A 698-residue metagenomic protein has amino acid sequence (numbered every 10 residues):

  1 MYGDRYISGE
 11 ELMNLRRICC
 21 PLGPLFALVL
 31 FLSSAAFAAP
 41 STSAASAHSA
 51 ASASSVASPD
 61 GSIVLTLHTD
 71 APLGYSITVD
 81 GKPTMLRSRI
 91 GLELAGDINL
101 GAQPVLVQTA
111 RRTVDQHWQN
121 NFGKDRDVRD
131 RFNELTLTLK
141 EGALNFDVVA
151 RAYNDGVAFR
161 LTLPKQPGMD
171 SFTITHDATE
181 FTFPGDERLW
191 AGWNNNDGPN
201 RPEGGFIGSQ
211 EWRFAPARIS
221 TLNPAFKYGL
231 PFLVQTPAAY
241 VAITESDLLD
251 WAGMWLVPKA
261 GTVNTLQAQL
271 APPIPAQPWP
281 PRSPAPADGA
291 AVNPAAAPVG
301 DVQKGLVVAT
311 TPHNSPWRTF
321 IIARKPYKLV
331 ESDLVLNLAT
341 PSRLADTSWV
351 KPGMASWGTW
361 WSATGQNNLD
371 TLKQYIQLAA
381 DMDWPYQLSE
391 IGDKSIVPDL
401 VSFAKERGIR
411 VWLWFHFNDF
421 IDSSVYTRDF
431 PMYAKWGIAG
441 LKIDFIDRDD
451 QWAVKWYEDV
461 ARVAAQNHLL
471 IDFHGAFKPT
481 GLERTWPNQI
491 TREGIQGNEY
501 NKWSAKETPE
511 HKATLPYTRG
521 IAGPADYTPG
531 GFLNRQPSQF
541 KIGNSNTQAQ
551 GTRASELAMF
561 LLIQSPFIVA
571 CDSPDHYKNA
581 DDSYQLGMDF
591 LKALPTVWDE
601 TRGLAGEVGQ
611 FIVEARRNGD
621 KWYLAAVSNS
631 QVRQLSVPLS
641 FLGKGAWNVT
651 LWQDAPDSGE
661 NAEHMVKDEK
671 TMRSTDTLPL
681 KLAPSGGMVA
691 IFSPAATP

Functional and structural regions predicted by a protein language model:
E11-F26: Bacterial N-terminal signal peptides that target proteins for export
G23-A35: Bacterial N-terminal signal peptides
S55-V330: N-terminal accessory beta-strand-rich subdomains and adjacent acidic, glycine-rich linkers that precede catalytic cores
L137, D572-Y623, V627, D657-E663: Glycan-recognition and catalytic regions of carbohydrate-active enzymes
L306-M382, Y386: An acidic-aromatic substrate-binding cleft motif
L388-T552: Aromatic- and carboxylate-enriched substrate-binding clefts and catalytic-loop regions of carbohydrate-active enzymes
E607-N648, M688-V689: Carbohydrate-binding surface patches
E669-P698: C-terminal beta-strand-rich structural cap/linker in extracellular carbohydrate-active enzymes
